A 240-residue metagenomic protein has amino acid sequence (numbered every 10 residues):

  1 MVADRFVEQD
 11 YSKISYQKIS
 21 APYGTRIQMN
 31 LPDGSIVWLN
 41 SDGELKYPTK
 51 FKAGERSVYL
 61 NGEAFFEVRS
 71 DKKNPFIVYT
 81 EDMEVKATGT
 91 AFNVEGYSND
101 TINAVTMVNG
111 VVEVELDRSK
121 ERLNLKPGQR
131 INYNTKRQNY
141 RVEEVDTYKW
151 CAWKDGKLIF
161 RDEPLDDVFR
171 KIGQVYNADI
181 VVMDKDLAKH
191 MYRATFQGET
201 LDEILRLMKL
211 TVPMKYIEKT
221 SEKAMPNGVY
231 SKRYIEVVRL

Functional and structural regions predicted by a protein language model:
M1-L240: A residue-level detector for the "anchor" residue at the start of short, highly conserved motifs
